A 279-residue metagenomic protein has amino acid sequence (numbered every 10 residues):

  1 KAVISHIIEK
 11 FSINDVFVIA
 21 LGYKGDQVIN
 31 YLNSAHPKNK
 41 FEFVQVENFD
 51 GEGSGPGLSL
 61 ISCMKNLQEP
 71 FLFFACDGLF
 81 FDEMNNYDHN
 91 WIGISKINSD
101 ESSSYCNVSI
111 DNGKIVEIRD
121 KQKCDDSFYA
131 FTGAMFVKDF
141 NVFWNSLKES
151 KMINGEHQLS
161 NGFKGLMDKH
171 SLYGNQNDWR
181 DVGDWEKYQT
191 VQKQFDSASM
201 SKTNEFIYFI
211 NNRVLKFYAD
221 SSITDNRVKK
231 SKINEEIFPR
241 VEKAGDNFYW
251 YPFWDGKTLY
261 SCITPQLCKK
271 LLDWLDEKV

Functional and structural regions predicted by a protein language model:
K1-D26, E242: N-terminal glycine-rich phosphate-binding loop and ensuing alpha1 helix
D26-L32: Acidic helix N-cap motif at the loop->helix transition within catalytic regions of sugar-transfer enzymes
N33-N107: Conserved beta-loop-beta/alpha segment of the NTase-like Rossmann-fold superfamily that binds/positions NTPs
L79-N154: Conserved core of the sugar-phosphate nucleotidyltransferase
F128-F209: Conserved alpha/beta core of the MobA/IspD/sugar-nucleotide pyrophosphorylase nucleotidyltransferase superfamily
S201-K229, P252-F253, L259-C262: ATP-binding glycine-rich loop module of kinase domains
N234-D246: Conserved HxN/HPN-centered segment at the entrance to the catalytic loop of eukaryotic protein kinase-like domains
N234-I237, L259-V279: Conserved kinase catalytic-core helix
